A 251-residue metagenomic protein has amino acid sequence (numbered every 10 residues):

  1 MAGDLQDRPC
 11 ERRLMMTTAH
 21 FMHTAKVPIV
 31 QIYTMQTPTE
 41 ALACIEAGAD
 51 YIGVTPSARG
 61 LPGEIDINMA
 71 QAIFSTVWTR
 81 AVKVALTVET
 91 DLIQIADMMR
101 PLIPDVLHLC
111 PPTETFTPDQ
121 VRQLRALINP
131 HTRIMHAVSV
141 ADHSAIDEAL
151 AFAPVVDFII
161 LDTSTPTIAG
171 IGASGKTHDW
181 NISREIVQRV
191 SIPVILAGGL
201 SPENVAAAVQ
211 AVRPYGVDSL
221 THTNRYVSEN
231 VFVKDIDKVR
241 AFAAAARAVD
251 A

Functional and structural regions predicted by a protein language model:
G3, R8-C10: Short, low-complexity intrinsically disordered segments enriched in A/P/G/S/L with frequent Arg, especially at protein
M16-Q123, P130-T167, I171-L196, L200-G216 (+1 more regions): Conserved N-terminal beta1-alpha1 strand-loop-helix module at the mouth
